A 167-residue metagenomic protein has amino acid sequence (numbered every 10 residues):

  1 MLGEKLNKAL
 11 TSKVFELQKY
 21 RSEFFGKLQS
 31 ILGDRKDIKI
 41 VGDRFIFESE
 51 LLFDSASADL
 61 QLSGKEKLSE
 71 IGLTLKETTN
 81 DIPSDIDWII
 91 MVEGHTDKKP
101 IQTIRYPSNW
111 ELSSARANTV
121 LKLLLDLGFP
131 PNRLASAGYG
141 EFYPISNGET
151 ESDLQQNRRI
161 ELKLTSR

Functional and structural regions predicted by a protein language model:
M1-G3, D43, G64: Glycine-centered flexibility motif
M1-K39: Extracellular/lumenal/periplasmic "stalk" regions immediately C-terminal to a signal peptide or transmembrane helix
N7, T11-V14, Q18, S22 (+3 more regions): Periplasmic OmpA-like peptidoglycan-binding domain that tethers envelope proteins to the cell wall
S30, D34-D37, E77-D81, D126: Conserved helix-loop functional segments at active or binding sites
G33-R44, Q102-N109: Short N-terminal helix-initiation segments at or just after the protein's N-terminus
D37, V41-L52, P83-D87, G94: Short, charged, surface-exposed interaction patches
